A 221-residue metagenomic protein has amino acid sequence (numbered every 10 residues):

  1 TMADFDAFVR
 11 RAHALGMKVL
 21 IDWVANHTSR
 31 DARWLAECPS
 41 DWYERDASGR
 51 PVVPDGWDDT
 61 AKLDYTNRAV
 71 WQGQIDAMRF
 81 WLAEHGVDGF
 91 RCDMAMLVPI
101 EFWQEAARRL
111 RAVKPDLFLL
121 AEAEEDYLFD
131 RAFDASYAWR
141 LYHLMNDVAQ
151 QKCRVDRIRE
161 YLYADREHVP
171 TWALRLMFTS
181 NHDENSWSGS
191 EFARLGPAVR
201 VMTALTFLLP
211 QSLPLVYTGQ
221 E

Functional and structural regions predicted by a protein language model:
T1-H85, A106-A112: Substrate-binding/active-site clefts of carbohydrate-active enzymes
T1-M2, G56-W71, D88-L97, Y142-C153 (+1 more regions): The substrate-binding groove and active-site-proximal loops of carbohydrate-active enzymes, especially glycoside
A3-D6, Q72-R79, M96, I100-Q104 (+3 more regions): A structural signal for well-ordered alpha-helical segments within the folded catalytic domains of diverse enzymes
V9, H13, A83, D93-F178 (+2 more regions): Active-site-proximal helices and loops of the catalytic beta/alpha 8
A12, D22, Q74, W81 (+5 more regions): Conserved, mostly hydrophobic/aromatic
L20-I21, G89-R91, F118-A121, L176-F178 (+2 more regions): Structural recognition of the beta-strand scaffold that forms the well-ordered cores of secreted hydrolase catalytic
D22-D31, D93-P99, E122-Y127, T218-E221: Short, solvent-exposed turn/loop segments enriched in Gly/Ser/Thr/Pro and often Arg
L162-E221: Active-site-proximal substrate-binding groove within the catalytic cores of carbohydrate-active enzymes
